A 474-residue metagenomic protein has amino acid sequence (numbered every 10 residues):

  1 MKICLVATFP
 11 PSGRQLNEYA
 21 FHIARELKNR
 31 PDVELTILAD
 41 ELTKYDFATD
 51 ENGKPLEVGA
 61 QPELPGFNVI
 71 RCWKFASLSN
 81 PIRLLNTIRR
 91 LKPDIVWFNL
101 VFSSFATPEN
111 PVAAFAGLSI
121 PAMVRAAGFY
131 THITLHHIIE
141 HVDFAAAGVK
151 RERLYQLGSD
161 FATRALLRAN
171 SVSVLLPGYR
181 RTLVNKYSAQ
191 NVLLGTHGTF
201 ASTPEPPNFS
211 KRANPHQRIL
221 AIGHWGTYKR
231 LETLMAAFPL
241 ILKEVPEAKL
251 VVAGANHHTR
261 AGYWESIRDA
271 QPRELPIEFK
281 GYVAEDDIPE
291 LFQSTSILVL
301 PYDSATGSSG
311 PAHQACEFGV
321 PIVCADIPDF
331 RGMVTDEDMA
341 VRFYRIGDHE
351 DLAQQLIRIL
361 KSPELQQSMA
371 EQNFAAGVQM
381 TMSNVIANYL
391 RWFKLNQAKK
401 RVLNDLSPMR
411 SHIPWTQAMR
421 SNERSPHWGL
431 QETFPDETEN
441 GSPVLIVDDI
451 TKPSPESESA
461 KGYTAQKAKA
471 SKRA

Functional and structural regions predicted by a protein language model:
C4, K211-F238, V251: Conserved donor-binding/catalytic core segment of Leloir-type glycosyltransferases
E41-Y45, K249-E265, G281: Glycosyltransferase donor-sugar binding loop
G117-A126, E152-S171: Membrane-proximal helix-turn-helix segments that form the acceptor-binding/catalytic region of lipid-linked
Y155, T163-E205, L403: Donor nucleotide-sugar binding/catalytic pocket of nucleotide-sugar-dependent glycosyltransferases
W264-P289: Nucleotide-activated donor-binding/catalytic signature segment of Leloir-type glycosyltransferases, i.e., the conserved
F292-G307, V320: Acidic donor-binding loop of glycosyltransferase active sites
V341-H349, I357-P363: Conserved acidic donor-binding segment of nucleotide-sugar-dependent glycosyltransferases
L365-Q379: A short, well-ordered alpha-helix in the C-terminal region of glycosyltransferases
